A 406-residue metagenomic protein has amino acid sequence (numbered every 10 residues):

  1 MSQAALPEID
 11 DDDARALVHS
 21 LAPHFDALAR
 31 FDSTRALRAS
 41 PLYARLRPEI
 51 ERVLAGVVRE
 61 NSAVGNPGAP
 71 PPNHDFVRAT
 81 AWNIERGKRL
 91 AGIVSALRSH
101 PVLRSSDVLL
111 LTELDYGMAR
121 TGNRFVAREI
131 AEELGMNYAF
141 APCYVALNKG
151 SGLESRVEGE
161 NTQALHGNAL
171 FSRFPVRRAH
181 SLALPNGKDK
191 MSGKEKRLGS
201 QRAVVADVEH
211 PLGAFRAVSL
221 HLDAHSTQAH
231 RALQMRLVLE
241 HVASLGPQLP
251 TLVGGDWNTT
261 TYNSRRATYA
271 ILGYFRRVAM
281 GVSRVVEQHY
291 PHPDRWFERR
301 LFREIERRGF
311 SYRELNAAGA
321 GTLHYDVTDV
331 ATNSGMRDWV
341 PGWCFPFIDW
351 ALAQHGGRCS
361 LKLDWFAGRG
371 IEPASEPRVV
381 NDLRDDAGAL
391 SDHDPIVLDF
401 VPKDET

Functional and structural regions predicted by a protein language model:
M1-A63, S181, A243-L252, T259-T406: Metal-dependent phosphoester-hydrolase catalytic domains
A4-P71, L114-A214: Structured beta-strand-rich core segments of catalytic domains in phosphoester-bond hydrolases
F76-S95, G117-A119, G152, D189-R197 (+1 more regions): Acidic/histidine-rich helix-loop elements that form or flank divalent-metal/phosphate-binding sites at the catalytic
R78-N83, R89, L97-N123, C143 (+7 more regions): Active-site beta-strand/loop signature of hydrolases that rely on acidic residues for catalysis
R89, I93, V126, I130 (+3 more regions): Stable alpha-helical elements in mature extracytoplasmic
G92-I93, G122-R124, G150-E154, A183 (+4 more regions): Short aromatic-enriched loop/helix-cap "lid" or pocket-rim segments at secondary-structure transitions that line
A146, A183-D189, D223-A224, N381-G388: Short, solvent-exposed aromatic-acidic interface loops
F215-L222, R284-Y290: Active-site-proximal loop/helix segment associated with metal-binding centers of metalloenzymes
